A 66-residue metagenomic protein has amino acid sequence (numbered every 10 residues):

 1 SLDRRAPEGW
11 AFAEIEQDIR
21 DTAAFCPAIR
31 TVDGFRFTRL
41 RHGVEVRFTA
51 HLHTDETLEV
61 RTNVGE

Functional and structural regions predicted by a protein language model:
S1-E66: Short beta-strand/helix segments in adaptor/scaffold domains that form protein-protein interfaces within large
